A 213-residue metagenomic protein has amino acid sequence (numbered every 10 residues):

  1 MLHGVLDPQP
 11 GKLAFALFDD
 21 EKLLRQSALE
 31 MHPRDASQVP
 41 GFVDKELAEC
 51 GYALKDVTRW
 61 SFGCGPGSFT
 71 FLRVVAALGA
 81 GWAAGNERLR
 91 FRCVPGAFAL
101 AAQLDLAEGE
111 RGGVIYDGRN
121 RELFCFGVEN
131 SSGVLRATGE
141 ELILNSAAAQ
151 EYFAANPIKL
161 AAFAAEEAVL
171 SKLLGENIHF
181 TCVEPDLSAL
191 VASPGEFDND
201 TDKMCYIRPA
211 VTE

Functional and structural regions predicted by a protein language model:
M1-L24, H32-S37, F91-E213: Oxyanion-binding and handling regions
S27: Catalytic-core segment of enzymes that process non-peptidic bonds
M31-A48: N-terminal phosphate-binding loop and adjacent alpha-helix
Q38-G41, A77-G81, A99: Short amphipathic alpha-helical face segments that pack within enzyme cores and frequently flank/anchor catalytic
V43-R59, Y152-P157: Phosphate/pyrophosphate-binding loops at sites that engage ATP/ADP/AMP, CoA/4′-phosphopantetheine, polyphosphate
E49, G85, S193-P194: Change "in soluble alpha/beta enzymes" to "in soluble alpha/beta proteins
Y52-A53, A84, D105-L106: Short, charge-rich binding segments
R59-F91: DPxDG-like acidic metal-binding loop motif
